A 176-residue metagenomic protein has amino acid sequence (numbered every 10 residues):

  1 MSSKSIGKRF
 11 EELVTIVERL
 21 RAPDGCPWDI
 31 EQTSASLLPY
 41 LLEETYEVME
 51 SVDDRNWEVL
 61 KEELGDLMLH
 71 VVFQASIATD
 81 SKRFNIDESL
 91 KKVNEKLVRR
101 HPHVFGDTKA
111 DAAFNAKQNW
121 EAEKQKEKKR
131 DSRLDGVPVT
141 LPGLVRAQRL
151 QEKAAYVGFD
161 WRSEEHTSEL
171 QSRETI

Functional and structural regions predicted by a protein language model:
M1-V59, D107-E164: Extended low-complexity intrinsically disordered regions
Q32, H70, Q74, Q148-Q151 (+1 more regions): Glutamine-centric residue-chemistry signal
K61-L64, M68-A112: Hydrophobic/aromatic-rich structural module bridging two neighboring secondary-structure elements via a short loop
E165-I176: Single conserved hydrophobic/aromatic residue that forms the stacking wall/gate of nucleotide- or nucleobase-binding
